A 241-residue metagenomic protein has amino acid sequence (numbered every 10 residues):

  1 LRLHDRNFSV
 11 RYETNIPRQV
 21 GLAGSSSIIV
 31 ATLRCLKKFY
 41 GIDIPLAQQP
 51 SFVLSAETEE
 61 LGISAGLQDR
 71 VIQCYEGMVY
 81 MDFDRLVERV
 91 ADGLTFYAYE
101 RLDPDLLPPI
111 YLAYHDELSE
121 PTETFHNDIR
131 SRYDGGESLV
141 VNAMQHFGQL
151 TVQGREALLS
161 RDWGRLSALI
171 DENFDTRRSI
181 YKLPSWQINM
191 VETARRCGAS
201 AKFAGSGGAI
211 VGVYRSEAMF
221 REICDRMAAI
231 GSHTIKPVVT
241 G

Functional and structural regions predicted by a protein language model:
L1-F52, A56, V191: Anion-binding (especially nucleotide phosphate/pyrophosphate-binding) glycine-rich loop and adjoining beta-alpha core
R2-H4, E13, I42, S51-S64 (+2 more regions): C-terminal nucleotide
Q19-V30, S64-V79, S206-G207: FAD-binding core of FAD-dependent oxidoreductases, characterized by glycine-rich FAD pyrophosphate-binding loops
